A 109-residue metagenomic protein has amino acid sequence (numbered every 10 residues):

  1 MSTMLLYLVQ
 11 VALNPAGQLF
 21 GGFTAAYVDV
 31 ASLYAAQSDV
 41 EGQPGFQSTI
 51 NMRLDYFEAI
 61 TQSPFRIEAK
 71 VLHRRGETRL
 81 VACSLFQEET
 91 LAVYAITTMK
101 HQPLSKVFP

Functional and structural regions predicted by a protein language model:
M1-L19: Catalytic strand-loop segment that frames the active site of acyl-thioester-processing enzymes
L6-L8, Y56, H101: Hydrophobic residues in beta-strands and at strand termini
Q10, A16, T49-N51, F57 (+1 more regions): Generic secondary-structure boundary/loop-capping signal
A12, Y34, H101-S105: Feature marks short, surface-exposed loop/turn motifs that line or immediately flank catalytic pockets and channel
A16-Y34, T49: Compact, glycine-rich, soluble single-domain proteins
V28, M52-Y56, L91, A95: Residue-level detection of beta-strand scaffold positions
L33-R66, V71: Hydrophobic beta-strand-centered segment that forms part of the acyl-chain substrate-binding groove
I60-Q62, R66, L72-P109: HotDog/MaoC-like acyl-thioester-processing domains
